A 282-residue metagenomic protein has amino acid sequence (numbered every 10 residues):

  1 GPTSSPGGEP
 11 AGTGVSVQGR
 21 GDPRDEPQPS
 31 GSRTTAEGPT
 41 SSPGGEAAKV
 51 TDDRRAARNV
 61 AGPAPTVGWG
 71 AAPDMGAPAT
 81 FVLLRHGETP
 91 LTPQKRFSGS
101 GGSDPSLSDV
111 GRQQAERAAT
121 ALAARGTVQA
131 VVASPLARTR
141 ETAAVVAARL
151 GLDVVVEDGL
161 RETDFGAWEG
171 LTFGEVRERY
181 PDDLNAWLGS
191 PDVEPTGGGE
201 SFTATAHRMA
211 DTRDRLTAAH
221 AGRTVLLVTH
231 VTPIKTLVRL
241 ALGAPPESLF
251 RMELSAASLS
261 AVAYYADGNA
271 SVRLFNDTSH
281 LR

Functional and structural regions predicted by a protein language model:
G1, P90, D214-N269: Active-site-adjacent alpha-helix immediately C-terminal to a catalytic or transition-state-stabilizing loop
G1-G7, G12-P39, P43-L152: Active-site-proximal alpha-helix that buttresses catalytic centers in soluble enzyme cores
P90, R138-R140, E162-T163, P233-K235: Short, active-site-adjacent cap segments at secondary-structure transitions
E116-A123, A206, A210-T217: Generic structural signal for well-ordered alpha-helical scaffold segments
A133-S134, H207, V228-T229: Short beta-strand scaffold positions
L150-A210, R273-N276: Phosphate-handling substructures
A263-R282: Long hydrophobic alpha-helical segments typical of transmembrane helices together with their membrane-interfacial
